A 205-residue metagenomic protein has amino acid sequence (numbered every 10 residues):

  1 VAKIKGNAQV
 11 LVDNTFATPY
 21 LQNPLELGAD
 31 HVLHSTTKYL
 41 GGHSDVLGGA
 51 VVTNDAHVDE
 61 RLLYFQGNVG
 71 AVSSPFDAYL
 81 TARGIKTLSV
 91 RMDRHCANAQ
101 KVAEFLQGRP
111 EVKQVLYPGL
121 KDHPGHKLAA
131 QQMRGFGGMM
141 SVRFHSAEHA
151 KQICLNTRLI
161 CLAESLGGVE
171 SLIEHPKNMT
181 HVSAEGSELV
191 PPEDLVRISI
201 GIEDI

Functional and structural regions predicted by a protein language model:
V1-E111, L116, D122: Conserved PLP-enzyme active-site core in the AAT-like
F16, K38, T87, V102 (+5 more regions): Glycine-rich beta-alpha junction loops
G42-H43, S73-P75, Q132-R134, E188-P192: Short, flexible turn/loop "capping" segments at secondary-structure junctions
H57-E60, L162-K177: Mobile, glycine-enriched helix-loop/loop "lid" segments at the mouths of ligand-binding/catalytic clefts that gate
T81-V90, G137-H145, V196-G201: Short, well-ordered beta-strand elements within core beta-sheets of diverse protein domains
R91, L155, S171-I205: PLP-dependent enzyme catalytic core of the Aspartate aminotransferase-like
Q100-R158, L162-E164, H181-S187: Conserved small-domain helix->loop->beta segment predominantly found in fold-type I
